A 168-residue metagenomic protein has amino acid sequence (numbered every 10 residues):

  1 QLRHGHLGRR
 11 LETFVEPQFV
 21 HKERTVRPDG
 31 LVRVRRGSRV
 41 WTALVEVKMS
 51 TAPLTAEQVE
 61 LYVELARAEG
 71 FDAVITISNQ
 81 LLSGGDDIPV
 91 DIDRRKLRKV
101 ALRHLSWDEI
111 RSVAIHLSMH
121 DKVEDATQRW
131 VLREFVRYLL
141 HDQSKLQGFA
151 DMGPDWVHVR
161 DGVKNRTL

Functional and structural regions predicted by a protein language model:
Q1-L168: Charged, terminal alpha-helix-loop-beta segments that serve as non-catalytic nucleic-acid engagement and/or assembly
